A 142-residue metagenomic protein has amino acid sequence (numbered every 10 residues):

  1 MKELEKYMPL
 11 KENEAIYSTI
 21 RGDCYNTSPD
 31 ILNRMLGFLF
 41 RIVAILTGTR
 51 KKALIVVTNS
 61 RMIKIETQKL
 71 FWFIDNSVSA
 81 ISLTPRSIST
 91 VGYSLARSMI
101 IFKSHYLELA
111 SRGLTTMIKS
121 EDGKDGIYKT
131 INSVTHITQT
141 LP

Functional and structural regions predicted by a protein language model:
M1-I55: Anionic N-terminal interaction surfaces
I20, S60-I63, G123: Short, intrinsically disordered low-complexity segments
P29-D30, F73-S77, Y128-T130: A short, polar/proline- and glycine-enriched secondary-structure boundary/capping micro-motif
M35-S104, G113-T115: Phosphoinositide-binding peripheral membrane targeting modules
Y106-T130: Canonical phosphoinositide-binding patch of PH/PH-like domains
T135: IQ-motif-like calmodulin-binding regions
L141-P142: Disordered regulatory linkers adjacent to lipid/PI-binding modules
